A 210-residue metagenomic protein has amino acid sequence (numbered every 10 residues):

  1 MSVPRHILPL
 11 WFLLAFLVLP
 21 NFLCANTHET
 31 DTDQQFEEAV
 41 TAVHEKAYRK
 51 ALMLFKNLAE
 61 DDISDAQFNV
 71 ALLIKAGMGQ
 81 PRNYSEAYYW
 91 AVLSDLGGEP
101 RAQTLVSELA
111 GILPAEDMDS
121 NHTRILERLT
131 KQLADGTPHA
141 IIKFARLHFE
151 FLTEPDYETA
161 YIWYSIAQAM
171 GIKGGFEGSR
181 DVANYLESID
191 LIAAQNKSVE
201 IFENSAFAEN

Functional and structural regions predicted by a protein language model:
W11-N21: Bacterial N-terminal signal peptides
D31-D61: Alpha-helical segment of the N-proximal tetratricopeptide repeat
D33, D65, N69, R101 (+2 more regions): Start-of-helix register in tetratricopeptide repeats
Q35-A42, N57, N69-A76, L105-I112 (+2 more regions): Hydrophobic face of amphipathic alpha-helices that form TPR/SEL1-like repeat modules and related alpha-solenoid
H44-E45, E60-D61, M78-R82, L96 (+4 more regions): Short coil/turn and helix-start
S120, R124, R128-D135, G174-N210: Terminal, low-structured helical/coil segments at or just beyond the last alpha-helical repeat
